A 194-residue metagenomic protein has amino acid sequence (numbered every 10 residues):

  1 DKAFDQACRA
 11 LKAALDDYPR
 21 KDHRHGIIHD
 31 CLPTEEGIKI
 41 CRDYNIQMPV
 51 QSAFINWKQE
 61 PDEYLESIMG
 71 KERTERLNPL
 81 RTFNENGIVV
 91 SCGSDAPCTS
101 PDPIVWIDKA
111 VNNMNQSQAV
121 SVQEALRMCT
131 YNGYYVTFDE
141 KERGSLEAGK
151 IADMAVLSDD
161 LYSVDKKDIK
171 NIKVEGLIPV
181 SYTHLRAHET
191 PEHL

Functional and structural regions predicted by a protein language model:
K2-H25, E35-S163, K167, I172-Y182: His/Asp/Glu-enriched, well-ordered alpha-helical/loop segment that forms or immediately abuts the divalent-metal
H29-L32: Active-site glycine- and acidic-residue-rich loops that bind and position anionic ligands or nucleotide-like cofactors
T183-E192: Conserved small/polar residues in nucleotide/adenosyl-binding loops
